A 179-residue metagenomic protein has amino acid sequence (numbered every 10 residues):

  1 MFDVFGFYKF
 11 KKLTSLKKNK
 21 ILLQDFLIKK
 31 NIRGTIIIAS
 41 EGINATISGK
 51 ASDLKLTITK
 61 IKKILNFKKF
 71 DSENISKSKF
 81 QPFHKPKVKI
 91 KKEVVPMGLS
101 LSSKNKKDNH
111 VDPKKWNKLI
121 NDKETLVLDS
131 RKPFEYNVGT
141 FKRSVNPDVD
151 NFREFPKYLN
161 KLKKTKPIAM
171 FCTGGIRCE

Functional and structural regions predicted by a protein language model:
M1-E179: Cytosolic catalytic domains that perform sulfur/thiol-centered chemistry
